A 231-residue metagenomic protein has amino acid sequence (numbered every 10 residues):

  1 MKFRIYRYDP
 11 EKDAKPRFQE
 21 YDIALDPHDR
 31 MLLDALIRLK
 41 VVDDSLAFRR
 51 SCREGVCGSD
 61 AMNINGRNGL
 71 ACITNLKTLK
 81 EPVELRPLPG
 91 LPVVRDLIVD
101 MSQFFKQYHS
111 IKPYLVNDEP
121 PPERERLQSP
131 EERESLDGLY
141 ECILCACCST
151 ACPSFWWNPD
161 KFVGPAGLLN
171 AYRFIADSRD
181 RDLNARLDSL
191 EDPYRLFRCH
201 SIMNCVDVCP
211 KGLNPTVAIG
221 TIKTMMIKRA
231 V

Functional and structural regions predicted by a protein language model:
M1-Y21: Eukaryote-biased recognition of intrinsically disordered, low-complexity regulatory segments
Q19-R30: Short, contiguous acidic and Ser/Thr-rich linear segments
A24, N63-R67: Short strand-turn-strand beta-turns centered on an Asx-Gly dipeptide
R30-D43, R86-V231: Ferredoxin-type iron-sulfur electron-transfer modules in oxidoreductases and energy-metabolism complexes
D43-R49: Active-site phosphate-binding and catalytic loops of NTP-dependent enzymes
C52-A61: Short, structured protein-protein interaction patches enriched in aromatics and acidic/basic residues, typified by
N75-L76: A generic structural motif
